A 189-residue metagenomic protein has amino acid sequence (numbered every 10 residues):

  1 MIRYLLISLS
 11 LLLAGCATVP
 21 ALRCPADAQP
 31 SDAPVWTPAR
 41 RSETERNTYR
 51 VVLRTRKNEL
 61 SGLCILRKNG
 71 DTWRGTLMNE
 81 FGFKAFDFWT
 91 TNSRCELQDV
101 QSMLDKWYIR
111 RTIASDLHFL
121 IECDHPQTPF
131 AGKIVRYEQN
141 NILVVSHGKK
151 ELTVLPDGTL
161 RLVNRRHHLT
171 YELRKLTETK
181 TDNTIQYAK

Functional and structural regions predicted by a protein language model:
M1-Y4: Positively charged n-region of N-terminal signal peptides that target proteins for export
L12-G15: C-terminal motif of bacterial Sec signal peptides marking the signal peptidase cleavage site
A17-P30, R50-V51, F83, D87 (+1 more regions): Mature, soluble, non-transmembrane domains
P25-T48: Post-signal peptide N-terminal segment of mature Sec-exported envelope proteins
V35-A39, E43, R67, E122-P126: General structural signal for secondary-structure boundaries
R41-N92: N-terminal mature ectodomain segment of secretory-pathway/periplasmic proteins
